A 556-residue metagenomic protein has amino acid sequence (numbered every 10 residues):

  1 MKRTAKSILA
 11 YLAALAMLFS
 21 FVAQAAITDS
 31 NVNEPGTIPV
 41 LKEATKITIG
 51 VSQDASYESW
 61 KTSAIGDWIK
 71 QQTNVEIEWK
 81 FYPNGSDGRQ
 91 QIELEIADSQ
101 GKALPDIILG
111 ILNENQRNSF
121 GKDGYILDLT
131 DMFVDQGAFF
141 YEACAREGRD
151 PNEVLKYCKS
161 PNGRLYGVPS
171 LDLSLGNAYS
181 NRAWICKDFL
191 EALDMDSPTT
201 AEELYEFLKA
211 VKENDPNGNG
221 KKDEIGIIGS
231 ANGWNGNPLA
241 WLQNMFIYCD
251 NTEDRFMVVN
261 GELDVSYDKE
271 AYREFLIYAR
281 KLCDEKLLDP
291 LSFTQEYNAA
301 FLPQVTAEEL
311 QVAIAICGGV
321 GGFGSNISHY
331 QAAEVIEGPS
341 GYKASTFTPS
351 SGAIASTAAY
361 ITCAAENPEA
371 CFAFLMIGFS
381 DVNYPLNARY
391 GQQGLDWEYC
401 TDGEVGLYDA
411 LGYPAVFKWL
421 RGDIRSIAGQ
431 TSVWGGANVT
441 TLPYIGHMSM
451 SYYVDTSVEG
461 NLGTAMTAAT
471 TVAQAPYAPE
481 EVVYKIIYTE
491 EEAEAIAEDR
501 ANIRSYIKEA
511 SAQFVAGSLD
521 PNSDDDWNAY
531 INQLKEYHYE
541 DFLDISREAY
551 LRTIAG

Functional and structural regions predicted by a protein language model:
R3, S7, F21-W184, F189-E203 (+3 more regions): Conserved N-terminal structural module of periplasmic/extracytoplasmic solute-binding proteins
A13, M17-F21: Hydrophobic core
V32-P35, D87-E95, L112-N115, D150-V154 (+6 more regions): Short alpha-helical segments and helix-capping/turn motifs at coil-helix boundaries
A44-I47, T73-E78, Q100-D106, G124-L127 (+6 more regions): Loop/turn elements at helix/coil->beta-strand transitions in domains of secreted/extracellular proteins
S52, D381-Q513, S518: Conserved small-residue motifs centered on glycine
N115-N118, G124-Y157, F207-K212, G220-R255 (+1 more regions): Carboxylate/His-rich catalytic cores and anion/metal-binding grooves
T130, S160-N237, R255-A307, A359-A370 (+4 more regions): Helix-loop-helix "hinge/cap" segment bordering the ligand-binding cleft or interdomain interface
A231-R255, R280-Y444: Extracytoplasmic/periplasmic substrate-binding proteins
